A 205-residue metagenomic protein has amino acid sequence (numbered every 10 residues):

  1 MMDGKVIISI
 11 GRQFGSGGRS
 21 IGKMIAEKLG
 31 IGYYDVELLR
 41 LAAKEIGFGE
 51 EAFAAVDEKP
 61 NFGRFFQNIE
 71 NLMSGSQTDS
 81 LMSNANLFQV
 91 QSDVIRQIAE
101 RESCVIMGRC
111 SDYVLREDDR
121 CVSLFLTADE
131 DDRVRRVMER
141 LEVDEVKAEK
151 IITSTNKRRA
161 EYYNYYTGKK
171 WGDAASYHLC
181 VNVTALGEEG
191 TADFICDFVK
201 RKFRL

Functional and structural regions predicted by a protein language model:
D3-R12, E102: Pre-Walker A (Motif I) flank of P-loop NTPase domains
I10-K23: Glycine-rich phosphate-binding P-loop
G32-A43: Short beta-strand-centered segment that lines the nucleotide-binding/catalytic pocket of NTP-utilizing
A43-S103: ATP-dependent small-molecule kinase phosphotransfer cores that center on conserved nucleotide phosphate-binding segments
G63-N68, D144-E189: Small-molecule kinase domains that catalyze NTP-dependent phosphoryl transfer to phosphate-bearing small molecules
I98, S111-E117: RNA pseudouridine synthases
E117-R140, E145-T153: Conserved phosphate-donor/acceptor-positioning beta-strand/loop module used by diverse small-molecule
